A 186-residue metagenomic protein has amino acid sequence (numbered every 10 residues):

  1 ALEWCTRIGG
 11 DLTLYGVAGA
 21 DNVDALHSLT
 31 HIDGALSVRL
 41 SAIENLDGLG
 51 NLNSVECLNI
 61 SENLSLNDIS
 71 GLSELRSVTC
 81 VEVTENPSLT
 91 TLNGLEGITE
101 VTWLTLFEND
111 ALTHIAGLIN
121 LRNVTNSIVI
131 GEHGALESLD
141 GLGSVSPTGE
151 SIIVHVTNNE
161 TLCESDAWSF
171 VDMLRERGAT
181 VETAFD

Functional and structural regions predicted by a protein language model:
W4, I8-E44, G48-N67, G71-L89 (+4 more regions): Concave beta-strand-loop units of leucine-rich repeat
